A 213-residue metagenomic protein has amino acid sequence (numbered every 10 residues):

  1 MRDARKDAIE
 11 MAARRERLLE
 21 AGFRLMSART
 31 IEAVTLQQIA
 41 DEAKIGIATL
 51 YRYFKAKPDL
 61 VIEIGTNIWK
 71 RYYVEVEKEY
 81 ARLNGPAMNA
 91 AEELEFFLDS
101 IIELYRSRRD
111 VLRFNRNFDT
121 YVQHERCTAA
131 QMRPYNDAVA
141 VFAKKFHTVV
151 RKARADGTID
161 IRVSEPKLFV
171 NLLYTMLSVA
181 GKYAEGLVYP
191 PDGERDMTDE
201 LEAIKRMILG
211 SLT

Functional and structural regions predicted by a protein language model:
M1-A13, Y80: N-terminal intrinsically disordered/low-complexity leader segments
M1-R2, S100-E103, A140, K144-D156 (+1 more regions): C-terminal peripheral helix-coil segments that are non-catalytic and often amphipathic
M11-G22, I39, I64-I68, Y72 (+2 more regions): Generic hydrophobic, amphipathic alpha-helix propensity
R17, L25-E63: Helix-turn-helix
A21-L25, L104: Short amphipathic alpha-helical elements of helix-turn-helix/winged-helix folds
E63, K78-V111, E165-L172, L201: Hydrophobic alpha-helical connector segments
K70-E77, E92, E125-D156, K167-V170: Amphipathic alpha-helical packing segments from all-alpha helical-bundle domains
Y105-A129, G181-L187: Amphipathic alpha-helical segments used for helix-helix packing
